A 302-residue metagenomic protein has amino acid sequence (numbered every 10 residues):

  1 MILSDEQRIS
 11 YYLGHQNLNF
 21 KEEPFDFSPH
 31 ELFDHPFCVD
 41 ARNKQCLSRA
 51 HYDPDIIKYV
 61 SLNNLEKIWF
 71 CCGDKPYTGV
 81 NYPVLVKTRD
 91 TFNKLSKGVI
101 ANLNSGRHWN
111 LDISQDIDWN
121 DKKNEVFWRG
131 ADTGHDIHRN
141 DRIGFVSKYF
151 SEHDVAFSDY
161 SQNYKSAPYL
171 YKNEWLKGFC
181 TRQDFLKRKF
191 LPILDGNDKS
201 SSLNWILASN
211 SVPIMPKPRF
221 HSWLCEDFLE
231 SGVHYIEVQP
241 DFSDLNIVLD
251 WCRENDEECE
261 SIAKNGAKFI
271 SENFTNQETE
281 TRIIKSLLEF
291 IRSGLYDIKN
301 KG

Functional and structural regions predicted by a protein language model:
M1-T181: Secretory-pathway glycan-assembly enzymes, especially type II membrane glycosyltransferases that use nucleotide-sugar
F179-G302: Catalytic binding pocket for nucleotide-activated donors in carbohydrate/polymer assembly enzymes
